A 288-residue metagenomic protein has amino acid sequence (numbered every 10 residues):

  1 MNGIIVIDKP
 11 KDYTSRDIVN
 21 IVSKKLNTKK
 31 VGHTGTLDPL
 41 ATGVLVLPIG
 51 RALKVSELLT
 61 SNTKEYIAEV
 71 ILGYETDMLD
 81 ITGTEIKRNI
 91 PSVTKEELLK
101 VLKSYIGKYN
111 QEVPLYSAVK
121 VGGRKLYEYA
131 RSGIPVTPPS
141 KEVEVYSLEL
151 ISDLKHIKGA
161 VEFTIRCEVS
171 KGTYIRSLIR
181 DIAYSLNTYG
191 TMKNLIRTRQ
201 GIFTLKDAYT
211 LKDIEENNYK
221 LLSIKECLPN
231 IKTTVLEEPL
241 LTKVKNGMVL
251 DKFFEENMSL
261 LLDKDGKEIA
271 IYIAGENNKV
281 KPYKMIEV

Functional and structural regions predicted by a protein language model:
M1-D12, R16-H33, L37, A41-V44 (+4 more regions): Accessory RNA 3′-end/elbow-binding domains used by RNA modification enzymes
V22-T28, V46, V136-N187: The conserved catalytic core of RNA pseudouridine synthases
L47, A68, G123, L178 (+2 more regions): Residue-level signal for inorganic ion chemistry
G50-L53, E75: Short, charged/polar surface micro-motifs in flexible loops or helix N-caps
E57-L72, V136-L150: Structural signature of FAD isoalloxazine-binding scaffolds in flavoprotein oxidoreductases
L58-N110: Acidic, low-complexity central loop/insert segments
A68-V70, L148, I165-C167, L195 (+1 more regions): A structural signal for short, well-ordered beta-strand segments
Y116-S117, V121-Y146: Extended alpha-helical targeting/anchoring segments, especially N-terminal organellar/secretory targeting helices
